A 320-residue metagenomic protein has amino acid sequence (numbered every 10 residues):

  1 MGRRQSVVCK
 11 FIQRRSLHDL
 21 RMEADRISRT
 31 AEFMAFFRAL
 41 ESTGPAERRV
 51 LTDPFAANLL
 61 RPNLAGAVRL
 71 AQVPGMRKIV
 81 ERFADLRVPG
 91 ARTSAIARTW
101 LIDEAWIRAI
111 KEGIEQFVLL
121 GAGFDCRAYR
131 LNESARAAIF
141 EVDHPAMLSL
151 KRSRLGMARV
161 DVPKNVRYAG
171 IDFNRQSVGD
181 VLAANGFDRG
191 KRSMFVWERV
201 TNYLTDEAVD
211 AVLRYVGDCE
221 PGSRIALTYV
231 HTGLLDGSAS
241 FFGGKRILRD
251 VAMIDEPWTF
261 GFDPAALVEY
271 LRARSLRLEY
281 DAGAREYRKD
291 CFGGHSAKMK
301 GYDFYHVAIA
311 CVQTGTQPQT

Functional and structural regions predicted by a protein language model:
Q13-V118, F124-A169, R189: Rossmann-like AdoMet
R29, S238-T320: Rossmann-like AdoMet/SAM-dependent catalytic core
I171-S177: Conserved acidic residues
V178-R189: Short amphipathic alpha-helix with an adjacent loop that forms part of the alpha/beta core around
V196: A conserved beta-strand element that flanks and buttresses the S-adenosyl-L-methionine
Y203-Y215: A short, conserved alpha-helix within the catalytic core of class I
E220-T232: Conserved beta-strand signature within the Rossmann-like core of class I S-adenosyl-L-methionine
